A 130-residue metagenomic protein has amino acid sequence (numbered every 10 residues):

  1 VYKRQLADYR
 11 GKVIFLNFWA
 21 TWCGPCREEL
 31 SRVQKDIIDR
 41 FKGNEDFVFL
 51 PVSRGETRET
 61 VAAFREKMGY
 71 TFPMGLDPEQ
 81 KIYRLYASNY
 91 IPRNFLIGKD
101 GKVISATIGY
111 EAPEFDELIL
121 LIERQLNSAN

Functional and structural regions predicted by a protein language model:
V1-Y2: Short, small-residue-biased leader/transition segments that mark boundaries at the very start of proteins
L6, L30, Q34, I38 (+3 more regions): Extracytoplasmic/secreted envelope proteins and their assembly/folding machinery, especially bacterial periplasmic
L6-R27: Short active-site neighborhood of thiol/selenol oxidoreductases, capturing the structured segment around
K12-V13, E28-P51, E66: Conserved helix-turn-beta segment immediately C-terminal to the redox Cys motif in thioredoxin-like folds
L50, A62-D100: Short, internal strand/loop/helix patches that form the active-site neighborhood or redox-interaction surface
R54: Active-site loop/turn elements of alpha/beta-hydrolase fold enzymes, especially the short glycine-/histidine-rich
L96-N130: Thiol-/selenol-based redox modules, centered on thioredoxin-like and closely related oxidoreductase domains
